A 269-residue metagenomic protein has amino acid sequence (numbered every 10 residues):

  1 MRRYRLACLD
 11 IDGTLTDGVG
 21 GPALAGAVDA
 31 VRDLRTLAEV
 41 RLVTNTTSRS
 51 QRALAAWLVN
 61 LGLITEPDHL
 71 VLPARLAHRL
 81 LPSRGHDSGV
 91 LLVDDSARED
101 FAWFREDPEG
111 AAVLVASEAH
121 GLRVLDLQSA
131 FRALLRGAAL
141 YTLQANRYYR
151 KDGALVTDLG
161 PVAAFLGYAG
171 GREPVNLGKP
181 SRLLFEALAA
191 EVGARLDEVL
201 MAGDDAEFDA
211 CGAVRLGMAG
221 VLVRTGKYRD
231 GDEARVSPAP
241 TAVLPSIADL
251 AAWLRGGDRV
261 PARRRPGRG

Functional and structural regions predicted by a protein language model:
M1-G21, V28, R52-D68, R75-G269: Asp-based, Mg2+/Mn2+-dependent phosphohydrolase catalytic module
A25-R35: Histidine-anchored nucleotide/phosphate-binding helix
A38: Conserved phosphoryl-transfer catalytic core
V43: Glycine-rich loop-to-alpha-helix module at the N-terminal edge of alpha/beta enzyme cores
T46: Conserved phosphate/oxyanion-binding catalytic-loop motifs
